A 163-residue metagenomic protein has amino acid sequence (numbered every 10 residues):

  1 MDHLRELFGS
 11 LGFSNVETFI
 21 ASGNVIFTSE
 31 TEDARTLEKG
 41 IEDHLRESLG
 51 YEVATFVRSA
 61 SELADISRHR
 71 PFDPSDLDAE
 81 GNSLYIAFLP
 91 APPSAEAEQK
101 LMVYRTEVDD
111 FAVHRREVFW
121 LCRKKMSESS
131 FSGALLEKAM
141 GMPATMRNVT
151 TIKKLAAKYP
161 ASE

Functional and structural regions predicted by a protein language model:
M1-E163: Surface-exposed, charge/polar-rich loops and edge strands
